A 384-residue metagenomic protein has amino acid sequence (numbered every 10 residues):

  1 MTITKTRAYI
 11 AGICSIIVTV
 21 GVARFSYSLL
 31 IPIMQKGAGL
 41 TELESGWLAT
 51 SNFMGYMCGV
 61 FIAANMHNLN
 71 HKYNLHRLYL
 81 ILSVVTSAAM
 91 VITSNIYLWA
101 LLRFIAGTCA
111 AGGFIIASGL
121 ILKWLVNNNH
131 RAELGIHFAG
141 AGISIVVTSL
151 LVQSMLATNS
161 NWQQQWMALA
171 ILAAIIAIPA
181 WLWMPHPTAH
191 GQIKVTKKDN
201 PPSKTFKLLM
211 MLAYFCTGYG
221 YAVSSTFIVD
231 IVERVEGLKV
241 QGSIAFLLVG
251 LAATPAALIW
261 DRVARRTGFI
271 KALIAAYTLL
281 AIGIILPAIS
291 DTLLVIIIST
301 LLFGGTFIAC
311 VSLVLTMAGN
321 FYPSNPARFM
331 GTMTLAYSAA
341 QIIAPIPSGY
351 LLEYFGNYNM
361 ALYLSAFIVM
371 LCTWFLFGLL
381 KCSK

Functional and structural regions predicted by a protein language model:
S28, F206-L247, L251-P255: Extracytoplasmic gate region of multi-pass secondary transporters
G39, I92-L98, G268, I289-D291 (+1 more regions): Helix-breaking motifs and short loop linkers at transmembrane-helix boundaries and internal kinks in secondary membrane
G59-H71, A256-G268, L352-E353: Helix-to-loop junctions at the C-terminal end of transmembrane segments in multipass secondary transporters
Y97-A106, L294-L302: Paired small-residue
L102-G140: Cytoplasmic helix-loop-helix junction between adjacent transmembrane helices in 12-TM secondary transporters
N129-P185: Helix-loop-helix hairpin linking two adjacent transmembrane segments in secondary transporters
I270-V314: C-terminal transmembrane helical hairpin of 12-TM major facilitator-type secondary transporters
F321-N357, S365: A late C-terminal transmembrane helix in Major Facilitator Superfamily
